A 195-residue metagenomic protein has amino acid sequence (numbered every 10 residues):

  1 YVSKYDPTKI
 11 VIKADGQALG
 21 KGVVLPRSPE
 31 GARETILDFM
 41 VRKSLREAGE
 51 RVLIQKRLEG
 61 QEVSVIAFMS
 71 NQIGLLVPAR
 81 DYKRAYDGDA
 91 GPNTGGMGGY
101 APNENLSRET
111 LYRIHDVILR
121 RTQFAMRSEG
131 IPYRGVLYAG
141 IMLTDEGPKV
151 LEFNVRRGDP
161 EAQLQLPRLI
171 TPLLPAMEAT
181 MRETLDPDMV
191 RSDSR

Functional and structural regions predicted by a protein language model:
Y1-V23: A conserved helix-loop-beta module that forms one wall/lid of the active-site cleft in ATP-utilizing catalytic domains
D6, I10-I12, P26-S64, I118-E129 (+1 more regions): Conserved ATP-binding module of the ATP-grasp superfamily
A14-D15, K21, R27-P29, K56-R57 (+6 more regions): Fold-independent oxyanion-binding glycine-rich loops and adjacent beta-strand/coil segments at enzyme active sites
E34, D145, D159: Catalytic core of tubulin tyrosine ligase-like
L37-D87, P132, V136-K149, D188-R195: Phosphate-binding site of ATP-dependent enzymes
A67-M69, I73-I118, N154-L169: ATP-dependent carboxylate/phosphate-activation module, predominantly the ATP-grasp catalytic core and closely related
H115-L137, N154-R195: Active-site "cap" helix and flanking loop/linker of ATP-utilizing ligase/carboxylase catalytic domains
